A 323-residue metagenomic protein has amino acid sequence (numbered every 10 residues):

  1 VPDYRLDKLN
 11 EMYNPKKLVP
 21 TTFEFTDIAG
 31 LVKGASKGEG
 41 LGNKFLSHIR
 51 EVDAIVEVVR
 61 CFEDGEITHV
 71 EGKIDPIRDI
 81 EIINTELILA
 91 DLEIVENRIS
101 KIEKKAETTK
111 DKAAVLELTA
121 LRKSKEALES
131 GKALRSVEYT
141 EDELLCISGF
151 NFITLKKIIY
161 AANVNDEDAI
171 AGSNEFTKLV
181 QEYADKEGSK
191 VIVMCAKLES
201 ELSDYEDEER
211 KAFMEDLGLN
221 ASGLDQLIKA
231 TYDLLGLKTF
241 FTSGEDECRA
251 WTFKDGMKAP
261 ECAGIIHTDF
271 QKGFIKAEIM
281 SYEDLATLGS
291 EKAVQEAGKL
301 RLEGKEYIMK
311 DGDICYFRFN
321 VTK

Functional and structural regions predicted by a protein language model:
D3-L6, G30-V32, R60-E66, K73-D75 (+5 more regions): Conserved nucleotide-binding/hydrolysis micro-motifs of P-loop NTPases
Y4-E57, C61-E81, T140-F150, S173-F176: Switch II of P-loop NTPase G domains
L9, D27, F45, V56 (+5 more regions): Residue-level signature of catalytic and energy-coupling elements of molecular machines, predominantly ATP/GTP-dependent
M12, I55-V58, E86, R98 (+3 more regions): Amphipathic, soluble alpha-helical interaction motifs
F25, I49, L92, E96-I99 (+1 more regions): Hydrophobic faces of stable alpha-helices that mediate helix-helix packing
L31-K37, G72-I74, E81-L87, A106-A113 (+2 more regions): Flexible beta-alpha connector loops of hexameric P-loop NTPases
A54-E57, F62-A90, I94-N97, L155 (+2 more regions): Switch/coupling subdomain of P-loop NTPase systems
K101-K310, C315, N320-V321: C-terminal-of-GTPase-core extension/linker across diverse P-loop GTPases
